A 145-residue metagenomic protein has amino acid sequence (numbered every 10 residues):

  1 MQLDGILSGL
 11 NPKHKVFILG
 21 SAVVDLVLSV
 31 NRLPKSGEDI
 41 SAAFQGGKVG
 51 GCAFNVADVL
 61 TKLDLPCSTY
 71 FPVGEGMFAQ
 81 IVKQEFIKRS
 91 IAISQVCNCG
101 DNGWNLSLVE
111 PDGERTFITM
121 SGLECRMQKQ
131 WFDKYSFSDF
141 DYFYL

Functional and structural regions predicted by a protein language model:
M1-Y70, Q80-I81: Glycine-rich phosphate/adenosyl-contacting loop at the front of the ribokinase-like
E38-I40, K62-Y144: Conserved N-terminal subdomain of the carbohydrate kinase-like
